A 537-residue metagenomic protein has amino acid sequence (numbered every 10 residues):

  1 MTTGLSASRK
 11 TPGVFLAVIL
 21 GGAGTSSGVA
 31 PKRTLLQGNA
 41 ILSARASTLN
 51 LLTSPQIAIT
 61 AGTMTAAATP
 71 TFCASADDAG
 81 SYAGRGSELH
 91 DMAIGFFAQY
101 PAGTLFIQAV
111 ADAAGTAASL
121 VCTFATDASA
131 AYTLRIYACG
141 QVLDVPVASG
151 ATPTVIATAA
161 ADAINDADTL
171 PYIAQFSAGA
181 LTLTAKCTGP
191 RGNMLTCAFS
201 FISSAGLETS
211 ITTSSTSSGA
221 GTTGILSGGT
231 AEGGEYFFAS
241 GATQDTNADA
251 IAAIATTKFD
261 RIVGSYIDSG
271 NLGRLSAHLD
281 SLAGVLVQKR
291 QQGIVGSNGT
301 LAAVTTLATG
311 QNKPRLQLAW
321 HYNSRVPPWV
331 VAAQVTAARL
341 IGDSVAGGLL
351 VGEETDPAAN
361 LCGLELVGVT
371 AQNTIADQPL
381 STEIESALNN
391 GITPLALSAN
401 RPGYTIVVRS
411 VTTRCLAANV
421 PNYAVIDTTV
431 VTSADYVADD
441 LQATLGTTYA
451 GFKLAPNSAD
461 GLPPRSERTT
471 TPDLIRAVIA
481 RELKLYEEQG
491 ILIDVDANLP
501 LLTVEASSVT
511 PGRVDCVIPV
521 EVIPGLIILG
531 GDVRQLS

Functional and structural regions predicted by a protein language model:
M1-T104, D356-L361, E365-S537: Structured, hydrophobic secondary-structure cores that serve as assembly/anchoring elements
M1-V345, N498-L499: Polar low-complexity, Ser/Thr/Gly/Ala/Asp/Asn-rich disordered segments used for subunit assembly and tip/surface
L307-I392: Loop-centered beta-sheet repeat module
